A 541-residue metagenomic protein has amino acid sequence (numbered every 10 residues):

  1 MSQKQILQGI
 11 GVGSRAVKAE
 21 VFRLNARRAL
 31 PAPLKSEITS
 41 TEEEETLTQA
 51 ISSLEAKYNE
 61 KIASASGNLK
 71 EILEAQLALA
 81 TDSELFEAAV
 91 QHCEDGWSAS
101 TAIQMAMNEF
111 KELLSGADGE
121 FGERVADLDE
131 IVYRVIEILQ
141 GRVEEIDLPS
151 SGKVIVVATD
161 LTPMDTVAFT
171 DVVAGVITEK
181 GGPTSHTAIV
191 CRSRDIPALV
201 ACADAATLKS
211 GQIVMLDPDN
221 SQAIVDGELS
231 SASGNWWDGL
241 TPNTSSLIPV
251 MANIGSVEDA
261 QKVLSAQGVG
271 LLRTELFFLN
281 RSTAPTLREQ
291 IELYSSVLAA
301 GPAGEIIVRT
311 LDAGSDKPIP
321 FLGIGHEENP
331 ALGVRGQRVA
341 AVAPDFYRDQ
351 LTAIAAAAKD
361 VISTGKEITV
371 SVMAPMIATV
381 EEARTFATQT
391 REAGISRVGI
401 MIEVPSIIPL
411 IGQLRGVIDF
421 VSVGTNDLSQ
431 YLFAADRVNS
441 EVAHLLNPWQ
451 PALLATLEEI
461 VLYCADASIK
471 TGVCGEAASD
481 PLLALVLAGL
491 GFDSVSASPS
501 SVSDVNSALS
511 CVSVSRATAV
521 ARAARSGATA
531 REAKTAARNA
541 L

Functional and structural regions predicted by a protein language model:
M1-L30, Q140-V143, D147-A266: Acidic, glycine-rich flexible loop/linker segments
M1-Q140: Conserved, well-structured core domains of diverse proteins
Q49, E84, A126, E130 (+10 more regions): Charged, alpha-helix-enriched surfaces in structured cytosolic catalytic cores of large nucleotide-utilizing machines
S66-I72, A88-H92, E120-D127, D147-G152 (+3 more regions): Short coil/turn segments at secondary-structure boundaries
V90-Q91, V125-V132, I136, K153 (+4 more regions): Contiguous hydrophobic, helix-prone segments at protein termini that mediate membrane targeting/anchoring
S100, V125, V176, M376 (+1 more regions): Conserved phosphate/pyrophosphate-binding and hydrolysis machinery centered on Walker-type P-loop NTPases, extending
K111-P149, M215-D226, L414-L446: N-terminal-biased segments
G239-L541: Conserved alpha/beta-domain cores
